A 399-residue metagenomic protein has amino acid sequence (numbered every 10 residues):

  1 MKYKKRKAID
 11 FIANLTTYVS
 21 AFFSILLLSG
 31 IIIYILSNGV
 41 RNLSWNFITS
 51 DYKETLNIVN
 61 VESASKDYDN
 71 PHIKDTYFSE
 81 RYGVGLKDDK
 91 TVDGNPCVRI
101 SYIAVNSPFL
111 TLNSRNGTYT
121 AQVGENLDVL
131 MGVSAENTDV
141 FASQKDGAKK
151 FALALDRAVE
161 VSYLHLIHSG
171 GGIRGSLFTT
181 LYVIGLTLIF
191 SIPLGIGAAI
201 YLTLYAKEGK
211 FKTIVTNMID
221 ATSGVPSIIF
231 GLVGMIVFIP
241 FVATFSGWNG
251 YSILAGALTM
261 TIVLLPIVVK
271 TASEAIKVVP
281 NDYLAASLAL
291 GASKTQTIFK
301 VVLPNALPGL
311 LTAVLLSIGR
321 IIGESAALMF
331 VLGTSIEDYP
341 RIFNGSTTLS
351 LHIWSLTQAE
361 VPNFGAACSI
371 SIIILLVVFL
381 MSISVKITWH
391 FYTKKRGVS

Functional and structural regions predicted by a protein language model:
K2-Y3, T187-I219, V385-F391: Transmembrane-helix boundary motif in ABC transporter permease subunits
D10-N14, A198-G234, G397-S399: Cytoplasmic-entry segments and transmembrane alpha-helices of multi-pass inner-membrane transporters
N46-A104, L110, Q144-R157, V161: PDZ/PDZ-like peptide-tail recognition elements
I100, S107-F141: Conserved PDZ fold ligand-binding element
P226, L290-G291, P304: Glycine/proline-centered hinge or cleavage motifs at structural transition points of membrane proteins
T271, P280, K294-F330: Transmembrane alpha-helices
S273, K277, L315, S355-S399: C-terminal transmembrane helix and the adjacent membrane-cytosol boundary/short C-terminal tail of inner/organellar
M329-L375: Interhelical loop and adjacent transmembrane-helix boundary motif in polytopic membrane transport permeases
